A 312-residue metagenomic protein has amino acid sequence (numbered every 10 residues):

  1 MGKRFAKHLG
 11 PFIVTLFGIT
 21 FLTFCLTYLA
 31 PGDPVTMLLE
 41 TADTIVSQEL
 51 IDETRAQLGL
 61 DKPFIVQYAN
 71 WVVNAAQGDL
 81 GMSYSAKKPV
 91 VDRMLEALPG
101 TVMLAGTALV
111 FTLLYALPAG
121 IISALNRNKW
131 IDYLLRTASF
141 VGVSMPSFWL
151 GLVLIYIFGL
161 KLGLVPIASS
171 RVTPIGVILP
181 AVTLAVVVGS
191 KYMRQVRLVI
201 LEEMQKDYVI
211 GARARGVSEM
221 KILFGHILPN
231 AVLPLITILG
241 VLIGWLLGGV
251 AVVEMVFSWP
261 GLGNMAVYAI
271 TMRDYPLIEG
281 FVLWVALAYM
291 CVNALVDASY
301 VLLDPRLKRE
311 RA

Functional and structural regions predicted by a protein language model:
G2-K3, M94-I131, S170-A312: Alpha-helical transmembrane segments of integral membrane proteins, especially multi-pass inner/plasma-membrane
G2-T23: Hydrophobic secretory-pathway targeting helix
L9, L50, T54, F64-L80 (+8 more regions): Hydrophobic alpha-helical segments of integral membrane proteins, encompassing both true transmembrane helices
F12, A97, T101, T137-F140 (+2 more regions): Residue-level signal for discrete positions within transmembrane alpha-helices of multi-pass small-molecule
L16-A69, L162-L179: Hydrophobic alpha-helical transmembrane segments of membrane transport/permease proteins and related membrane-embedded
A30, G142-M145, L247: Transmembrane helix irregularities
L60-L117: An internal, D/E-rich "acidic patch" concept
R136-L198: Membrane-water interface segments at transmembrane-helix boundaries in multipass membrane proteins
